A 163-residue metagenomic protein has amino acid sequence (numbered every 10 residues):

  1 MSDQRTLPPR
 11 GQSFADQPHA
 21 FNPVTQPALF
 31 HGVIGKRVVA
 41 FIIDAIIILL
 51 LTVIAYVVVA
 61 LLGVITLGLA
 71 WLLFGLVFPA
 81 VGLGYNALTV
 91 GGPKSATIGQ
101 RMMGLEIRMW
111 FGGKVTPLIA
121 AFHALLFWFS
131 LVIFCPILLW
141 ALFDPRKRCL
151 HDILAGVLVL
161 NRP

Functional and structural regions predicted by a protein language model:
M1-P163: Membrane-interfacial and juxtamembrane segments of integral membrane proteins
